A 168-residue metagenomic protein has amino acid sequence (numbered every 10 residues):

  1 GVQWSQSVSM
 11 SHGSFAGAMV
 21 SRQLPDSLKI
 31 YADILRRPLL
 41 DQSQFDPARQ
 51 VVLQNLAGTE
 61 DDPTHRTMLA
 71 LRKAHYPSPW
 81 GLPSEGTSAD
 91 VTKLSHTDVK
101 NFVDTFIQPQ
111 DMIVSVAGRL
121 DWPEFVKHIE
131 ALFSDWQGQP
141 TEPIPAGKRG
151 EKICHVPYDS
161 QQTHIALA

Functional and structural regions predicted by a protein language model:
G1-I144, H155-L167: Charge-rich, well-structured scaffold segments of protease-associated domains
E151: A glycine- and charged-residue-rich anion-binding loop/surface
